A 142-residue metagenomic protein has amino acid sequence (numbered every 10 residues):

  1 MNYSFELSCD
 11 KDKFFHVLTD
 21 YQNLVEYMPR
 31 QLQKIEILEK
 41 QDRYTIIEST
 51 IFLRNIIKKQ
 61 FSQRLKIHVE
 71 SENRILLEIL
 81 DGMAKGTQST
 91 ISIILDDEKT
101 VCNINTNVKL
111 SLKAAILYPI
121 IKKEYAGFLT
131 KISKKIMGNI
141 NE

Functional and structural regions predicted by a protein language model:
M1-D42: Hydrophobic ligand-binding cavity/cleft-lining segments
M1-N2, K59-R64, K85-T90: Short, surface-exposed coil-to-beta transition loops
M1-S8, D12-K13, D97-E98, K134-E142: Short, Lys/Arg-enriched, disordered terminal segments
E6-D10, F52-R54, H68-E70, I94-D96 (+1 more regions): Solvent-exposed residues in well-ordered beta-strands and their adjoining turns, especially edge/terminal strands
Q22, Y125, L129-N141: Short amphipathic alpha-helical signal-transduction/dimerization elements
K34-E36, K66, Q88-I94: Short, surface-exposed charged micro-motifs
E36-L80, K135, N139: Glycine-rich portal/gate segments that line the openings of hydrophobic small-molecule binding cavities
E78-G127: Beta-strand/loop substructures that line and gate deep hydrophobic ligand-binding cavities in soluble
